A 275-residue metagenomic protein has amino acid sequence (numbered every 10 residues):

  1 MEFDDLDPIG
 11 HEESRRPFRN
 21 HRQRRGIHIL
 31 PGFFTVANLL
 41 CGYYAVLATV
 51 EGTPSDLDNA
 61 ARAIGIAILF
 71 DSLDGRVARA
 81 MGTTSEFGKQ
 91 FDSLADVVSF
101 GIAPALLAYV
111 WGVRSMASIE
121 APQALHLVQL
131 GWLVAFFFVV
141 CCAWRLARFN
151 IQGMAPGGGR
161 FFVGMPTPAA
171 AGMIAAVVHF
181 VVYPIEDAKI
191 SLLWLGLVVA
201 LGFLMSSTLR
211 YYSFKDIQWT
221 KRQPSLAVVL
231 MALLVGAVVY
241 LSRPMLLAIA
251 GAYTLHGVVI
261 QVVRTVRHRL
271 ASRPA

Functional and structural regions predicted by a protein language model:
M1-R19, G158-A275: C-terminal membrane-associated helical module and adjoining short loops/tails
M1-S72, I260, L270: Topogenic membrane-insertion module of multi-pass membrane proteins
F18-I27, T53-N59, Q123-G131, Q152-G159 (+2 more regions): Short juxtamembrane and helix-loop transition motifs at transmembrane-helix boundaries in membrane proteins
I29-N38, S93-F100, V163-A171, Q223-A227: Select subsegments of transmembrane alpha-helices in polytopic membrane proteins, especially boundary-proximal
L30-F33, R62, A80-L146: Multi-pass membrane catalytic core of lipid/isoprenoid biosynthesis enzymes
L40, L69, L73, V77 (+2 more regions): Active-site His/Glu-centered metal-binding helix of metallohydrolases
Y44-R62, A105-L133, V177-W194, Y240-P244: Helix-coil boundary and interhelical linker segments in multi-pass alpha-helical membrane proteins
G75-G88, A143-G157, S206-K215, V259-T265: C-terminal ends of transmembrane helices
